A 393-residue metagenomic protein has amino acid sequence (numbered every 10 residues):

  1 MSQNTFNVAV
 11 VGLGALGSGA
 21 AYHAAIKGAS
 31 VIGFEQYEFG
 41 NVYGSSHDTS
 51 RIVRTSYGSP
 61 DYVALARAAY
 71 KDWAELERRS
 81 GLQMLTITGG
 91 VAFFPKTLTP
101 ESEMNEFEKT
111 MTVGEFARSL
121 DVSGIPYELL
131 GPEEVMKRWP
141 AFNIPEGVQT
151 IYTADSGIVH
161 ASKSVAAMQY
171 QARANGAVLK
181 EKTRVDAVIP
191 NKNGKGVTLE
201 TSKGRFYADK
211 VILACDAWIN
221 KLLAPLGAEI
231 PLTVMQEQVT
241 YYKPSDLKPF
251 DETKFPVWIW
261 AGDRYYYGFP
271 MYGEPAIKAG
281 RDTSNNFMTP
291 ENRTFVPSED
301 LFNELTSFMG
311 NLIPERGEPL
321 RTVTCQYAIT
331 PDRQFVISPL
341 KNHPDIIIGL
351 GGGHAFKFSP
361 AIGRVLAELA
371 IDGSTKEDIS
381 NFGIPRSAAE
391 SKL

Functional and structural regions predicted by a protein language model:
S2-L16: Beta1/beta-strand and adjacent pyrophosphate-binding region of the FAD-binding site in flavoprotein oxidoreductases
Y22-I26, G81-I87, R205, K210 (+1 more regions): Active-site substrate-recognition segment that forms the wall of the catalytic cavity or substrate channel
A25-S46: Glycine-rich FAD pyrophosphate-binding loop
S50-R138, G147-V148: Dinucleotide-binding Rossmann-like beta1-alpha1 core, especially the glycine-rich loop that anchors the ADP
A64-R67, L98, M104-T112, Y152-Q171 (+1 more regions): Short beta-strand to alpha-helix junction loop
I151-D209: Helical element adjacent to the flavin cofactor pocket in flavoenzyme catalytic cores
S307-L393: C-terminal catalytic lobe of FAD-dependent flavoproteins
